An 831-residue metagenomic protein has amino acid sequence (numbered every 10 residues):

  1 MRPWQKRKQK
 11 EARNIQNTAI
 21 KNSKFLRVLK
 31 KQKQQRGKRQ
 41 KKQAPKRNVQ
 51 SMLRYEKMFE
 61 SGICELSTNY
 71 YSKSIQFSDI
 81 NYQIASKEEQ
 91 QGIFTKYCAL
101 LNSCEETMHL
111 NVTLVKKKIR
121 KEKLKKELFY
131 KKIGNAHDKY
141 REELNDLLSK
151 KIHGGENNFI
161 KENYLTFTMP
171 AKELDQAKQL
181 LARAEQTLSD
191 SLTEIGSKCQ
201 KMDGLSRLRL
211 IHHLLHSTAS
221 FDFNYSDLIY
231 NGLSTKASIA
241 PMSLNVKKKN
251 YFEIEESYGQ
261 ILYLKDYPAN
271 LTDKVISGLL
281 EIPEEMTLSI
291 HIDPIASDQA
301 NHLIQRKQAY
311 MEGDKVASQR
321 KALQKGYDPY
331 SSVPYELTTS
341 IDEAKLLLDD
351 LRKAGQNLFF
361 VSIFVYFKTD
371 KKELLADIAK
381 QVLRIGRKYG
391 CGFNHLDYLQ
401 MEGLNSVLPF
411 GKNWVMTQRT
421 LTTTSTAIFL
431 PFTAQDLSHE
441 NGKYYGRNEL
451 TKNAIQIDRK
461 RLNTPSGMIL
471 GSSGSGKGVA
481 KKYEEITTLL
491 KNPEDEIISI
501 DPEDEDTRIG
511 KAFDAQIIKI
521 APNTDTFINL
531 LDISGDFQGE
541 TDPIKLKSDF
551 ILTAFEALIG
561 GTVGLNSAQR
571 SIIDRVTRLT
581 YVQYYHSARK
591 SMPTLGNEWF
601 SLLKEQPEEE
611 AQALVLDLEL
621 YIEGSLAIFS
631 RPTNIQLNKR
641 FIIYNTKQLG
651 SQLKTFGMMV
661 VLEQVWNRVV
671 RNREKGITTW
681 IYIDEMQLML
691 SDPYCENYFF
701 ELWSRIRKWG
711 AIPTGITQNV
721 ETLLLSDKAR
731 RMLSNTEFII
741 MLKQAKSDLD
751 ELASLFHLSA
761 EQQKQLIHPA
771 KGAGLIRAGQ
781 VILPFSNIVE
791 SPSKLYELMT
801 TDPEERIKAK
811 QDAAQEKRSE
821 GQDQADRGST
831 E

Functional and structural regions predicted by a protein language model:
R2-P431: Extended, folded cores of ATP/NTP-driven motor/assembly subunits in large transport and secretion machines
I80, K87-E105, K117, H302 (+9 more regions): P-loop NTPase motor domains
I469: Hydrophobic anchor at the beta1->P-loop junction of P-loop NTPases
K477: Conserved lysine of the Walker
A480: Hydrophobic positions on the alpha1 helix immediately C-terminal to the Walker A/P-loop
T487-I498, N667: Post-Walker A helix-loop "phosphate-sensing" segment adjacent to the P-loop in P-loop NTPases
A515-K519, K728-M741: A short helix-turn-beta junction within AAA+ P-loop NTPase domains corresponding to the substrate/partner-engaging
F756-D812: Conserved P-loop NTPase
